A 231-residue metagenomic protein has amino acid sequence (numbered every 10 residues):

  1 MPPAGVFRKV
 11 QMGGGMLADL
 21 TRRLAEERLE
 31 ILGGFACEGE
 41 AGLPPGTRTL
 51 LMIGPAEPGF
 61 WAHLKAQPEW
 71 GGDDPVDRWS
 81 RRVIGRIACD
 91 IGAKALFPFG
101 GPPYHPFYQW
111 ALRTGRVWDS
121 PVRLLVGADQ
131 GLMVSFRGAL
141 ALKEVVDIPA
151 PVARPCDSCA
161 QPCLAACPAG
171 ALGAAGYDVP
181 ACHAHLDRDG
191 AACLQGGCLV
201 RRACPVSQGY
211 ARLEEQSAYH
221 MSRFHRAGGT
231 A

Functional and structural regions predicted by a protein language model:
F7-A231: Non-ligating segments of multi-cofactor redox enzymes
